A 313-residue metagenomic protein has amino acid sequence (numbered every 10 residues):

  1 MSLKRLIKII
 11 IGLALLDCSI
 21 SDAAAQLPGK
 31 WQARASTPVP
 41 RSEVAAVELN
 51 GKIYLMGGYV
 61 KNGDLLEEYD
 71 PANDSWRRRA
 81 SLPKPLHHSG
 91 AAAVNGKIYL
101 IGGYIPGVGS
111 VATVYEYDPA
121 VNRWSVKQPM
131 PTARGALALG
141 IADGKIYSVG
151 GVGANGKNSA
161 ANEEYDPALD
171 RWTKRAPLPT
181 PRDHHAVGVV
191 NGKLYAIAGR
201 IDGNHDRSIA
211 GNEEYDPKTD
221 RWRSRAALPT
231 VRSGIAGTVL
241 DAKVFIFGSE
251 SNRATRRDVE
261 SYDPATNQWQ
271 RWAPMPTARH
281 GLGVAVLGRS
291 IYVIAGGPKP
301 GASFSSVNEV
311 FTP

Functional and structural regions predicted by a protein language model:
M1-K4: N-terminal secretory signal peptides that target proteins for export/translocation
K8-C18: Bacterial N-terminal signal peptides
A23-P313: Kelch-like beta-propeller repeat domains
